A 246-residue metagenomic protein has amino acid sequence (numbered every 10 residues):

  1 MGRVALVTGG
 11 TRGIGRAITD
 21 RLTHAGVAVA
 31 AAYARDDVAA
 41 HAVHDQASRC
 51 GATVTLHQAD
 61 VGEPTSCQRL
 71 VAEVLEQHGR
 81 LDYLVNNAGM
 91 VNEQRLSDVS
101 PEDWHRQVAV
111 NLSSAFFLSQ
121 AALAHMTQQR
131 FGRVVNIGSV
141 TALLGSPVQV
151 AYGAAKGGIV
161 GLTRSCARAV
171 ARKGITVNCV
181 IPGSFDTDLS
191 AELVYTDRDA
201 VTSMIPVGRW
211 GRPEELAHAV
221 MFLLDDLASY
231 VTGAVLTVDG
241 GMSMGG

Functional and structural regions predicted by a protein language model:
T11-R12: Conserved glycine-rich cofactor-binding loop
M90, S97-F116, F131, V135 (+2 more regions): Catalytic Tyr-X3-Lys loop
R95-L96, D103-H105, S190, V201: Substrate-binding pocket helix/loop in short-chain dehydrogenase/reductase
S119, A155, T163: Active-site helix of classical SDR
A124, R168-A169, S229: Alpha-helical segment proximal to the catalytic Tyr-Lys
S139: Residue(s) in the substrate-gating loop at a strand-loop-helix junction that position the organic substrate next
L144-P147, M204, M221, T232-G246: Short C-terminal tail/terminal secondary-structure segment of NAD(P)H-dependent dehydrogenase/reductase domains
A171, T176, V231-G233: Short, small/polar-rich loop/turn modules that mediate ligand/substrate recognition or access, typified
